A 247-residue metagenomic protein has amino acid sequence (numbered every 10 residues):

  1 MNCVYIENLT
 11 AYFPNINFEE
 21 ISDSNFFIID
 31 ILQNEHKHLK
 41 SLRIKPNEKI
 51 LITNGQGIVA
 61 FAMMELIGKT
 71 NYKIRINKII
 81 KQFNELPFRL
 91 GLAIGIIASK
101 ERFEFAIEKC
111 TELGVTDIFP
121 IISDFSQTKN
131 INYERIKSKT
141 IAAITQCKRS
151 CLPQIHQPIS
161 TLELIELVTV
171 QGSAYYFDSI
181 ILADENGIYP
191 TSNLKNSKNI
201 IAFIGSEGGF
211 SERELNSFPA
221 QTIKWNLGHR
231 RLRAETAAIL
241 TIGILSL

Functional and structural regions predicted by a protein language model:
M1-K81, E134, F177: N-terminal positively charged helical leader segments and presequences
I28-D30, P87-G91, I200, F218-L227: Glycine/charged-rich beta-loop-alpha catalytic/anionic-binding loops adjacent to active sites
F83-S179: RNA substrate-binding interface of SAM-dependent RNA methyltransferases
I155, I180-L182, T222-N226: Conserved beta-strand scaffold positions in the cores of enzyme catalytic domains, especially in NTP/NDP-utilizing
D184-N196: Strongly charged, low-complexity linkers/loops
S197-R213: A C-terminal functional module that forms or caps the active site or interfaces directly with catalytic machinery
E212-L247: Structured adenosyl-cofactor binding patch, chiefly the S-adenosyl-L-methionine
